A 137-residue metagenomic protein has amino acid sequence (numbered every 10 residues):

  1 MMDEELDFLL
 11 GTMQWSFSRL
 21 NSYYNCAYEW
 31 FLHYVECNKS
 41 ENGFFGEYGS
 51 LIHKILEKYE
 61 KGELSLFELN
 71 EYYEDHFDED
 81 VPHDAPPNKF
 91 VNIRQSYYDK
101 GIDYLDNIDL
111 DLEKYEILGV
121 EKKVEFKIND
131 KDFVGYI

Functional and structural regions predicted by a protein language model:
M1-L6: Accessory/regulatory regions of helicases
F17-L64, Y98, E121-K122: Nuclease catalytic cores
F31, I117-G119, Y136: Short hydrophobic-acidic sequence motifs that mark active-site Asp/Glu residues
L51-I128: A non-catalytic, helix-rich entry segment at domain boundaries
E125-I137: Nucleic-acid nuclease catalytic cores
